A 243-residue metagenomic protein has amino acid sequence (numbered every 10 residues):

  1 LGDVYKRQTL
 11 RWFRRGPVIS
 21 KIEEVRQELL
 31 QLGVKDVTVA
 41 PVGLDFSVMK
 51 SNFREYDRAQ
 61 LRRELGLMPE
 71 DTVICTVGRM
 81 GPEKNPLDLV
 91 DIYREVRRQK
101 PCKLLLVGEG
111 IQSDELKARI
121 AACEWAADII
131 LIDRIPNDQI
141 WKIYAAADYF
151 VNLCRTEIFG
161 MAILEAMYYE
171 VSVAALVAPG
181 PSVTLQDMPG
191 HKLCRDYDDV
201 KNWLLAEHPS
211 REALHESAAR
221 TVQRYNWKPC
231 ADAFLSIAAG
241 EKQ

Functional and structural regions predicted by a protein language model:
L1-Y5: Short, small-residue-biased leader/transition segments that mark boundaries at the very start of proteins
K6-R58: Donor nucleotide-sugar binding/catalytic pocket of nucleotide-sugar-dependent glycosyltransferases
M68-K84, V90-Y93: Conserved donor-binding/catalytic core segment of Leloir-type glycosyltransferases
K117-I135: Nucleotide-activated donor-binding/catalytic signature segment of Leloir-type glycosyltransferases, i.e., the conserved
R134-I135, K142-A147: Short alpha-helical donor nucleotide-sugar binding micro-motif in glycosyltransferases
R155: Aromatic "clamp/platform" in nucleotide-sugar-dependent glycosyltransferases that forms part of the donor/acceptor
S172-A175: Short hydrophobic beta-strand element within catalytic cores of glycosyltransferases and related nucleotide-activated
P209-G240: A charged, aromatic-enriched C-terminal amphipathic alpha-helix characteristic of glycosyltransferases across folds
